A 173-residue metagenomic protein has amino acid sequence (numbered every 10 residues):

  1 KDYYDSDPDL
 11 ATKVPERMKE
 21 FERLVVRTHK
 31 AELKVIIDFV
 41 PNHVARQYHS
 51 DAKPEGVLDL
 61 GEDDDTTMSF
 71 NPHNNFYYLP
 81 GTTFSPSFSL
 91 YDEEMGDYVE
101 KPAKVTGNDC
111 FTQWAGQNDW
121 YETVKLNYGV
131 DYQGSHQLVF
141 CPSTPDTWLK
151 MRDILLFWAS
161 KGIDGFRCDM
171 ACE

Functional and structural regions predicted by a protein language model:
K1-F157: Substrate-binding/active-site clefts of carbohydrate-active enzymes
I36, R167-D169: Conserved beta-strand positions in the central sheet of alpha/beta enzyme cores
